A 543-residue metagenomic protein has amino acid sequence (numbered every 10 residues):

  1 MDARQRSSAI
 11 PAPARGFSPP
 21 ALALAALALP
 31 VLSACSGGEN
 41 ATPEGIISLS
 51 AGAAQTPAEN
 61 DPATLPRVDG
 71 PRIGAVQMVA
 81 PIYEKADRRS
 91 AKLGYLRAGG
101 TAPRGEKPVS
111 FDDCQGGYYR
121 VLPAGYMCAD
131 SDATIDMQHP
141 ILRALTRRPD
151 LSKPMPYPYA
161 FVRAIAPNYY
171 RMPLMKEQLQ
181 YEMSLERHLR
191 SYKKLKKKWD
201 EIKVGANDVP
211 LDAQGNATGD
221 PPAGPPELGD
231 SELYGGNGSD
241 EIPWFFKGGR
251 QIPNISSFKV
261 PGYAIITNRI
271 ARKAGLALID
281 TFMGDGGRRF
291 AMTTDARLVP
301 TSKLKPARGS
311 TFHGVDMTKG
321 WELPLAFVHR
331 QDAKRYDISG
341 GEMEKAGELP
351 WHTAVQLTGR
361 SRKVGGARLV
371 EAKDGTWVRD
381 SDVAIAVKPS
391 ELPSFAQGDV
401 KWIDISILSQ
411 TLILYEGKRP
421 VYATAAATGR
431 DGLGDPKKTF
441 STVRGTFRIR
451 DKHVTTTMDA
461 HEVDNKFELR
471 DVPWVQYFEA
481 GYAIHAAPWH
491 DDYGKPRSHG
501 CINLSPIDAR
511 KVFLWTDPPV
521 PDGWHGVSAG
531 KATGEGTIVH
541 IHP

Functional and structural regions predicted by a protein language model:
M1-F17: N-terminal secretory signal peptides that target proteins for export/translocation
V31-A34: C-terminal motif of bacterial Sec signal peptides marking the signal peptidase cleavage site
S36-E39: Bacterial signal peptide processing site
P43-I73, G117-P261, M292-Q331, E371-K401: Boundary regions of SH3-family modules and the immediately adjacent low-complexity/disordered segments in eukaryotic
G52, T56-R120, S131, G262 (+1 more regions): An N-terminus-focused feature that recognizes amino-terminal "leader" regions
K85-A98, K259-R272, I338-T353: SH3/SH3-like (including bacterial SH3b) beta-barrel domains that bind proline-rich motifs or cell-wall ligands
A346-E348, G359-R444: Cell wall/extracellular polymer interaction/catalysis modules
A396-G398, D431, K438-R444, D451 (+1 more regions): Exported/periplasmic cell-wall-interacting domains
